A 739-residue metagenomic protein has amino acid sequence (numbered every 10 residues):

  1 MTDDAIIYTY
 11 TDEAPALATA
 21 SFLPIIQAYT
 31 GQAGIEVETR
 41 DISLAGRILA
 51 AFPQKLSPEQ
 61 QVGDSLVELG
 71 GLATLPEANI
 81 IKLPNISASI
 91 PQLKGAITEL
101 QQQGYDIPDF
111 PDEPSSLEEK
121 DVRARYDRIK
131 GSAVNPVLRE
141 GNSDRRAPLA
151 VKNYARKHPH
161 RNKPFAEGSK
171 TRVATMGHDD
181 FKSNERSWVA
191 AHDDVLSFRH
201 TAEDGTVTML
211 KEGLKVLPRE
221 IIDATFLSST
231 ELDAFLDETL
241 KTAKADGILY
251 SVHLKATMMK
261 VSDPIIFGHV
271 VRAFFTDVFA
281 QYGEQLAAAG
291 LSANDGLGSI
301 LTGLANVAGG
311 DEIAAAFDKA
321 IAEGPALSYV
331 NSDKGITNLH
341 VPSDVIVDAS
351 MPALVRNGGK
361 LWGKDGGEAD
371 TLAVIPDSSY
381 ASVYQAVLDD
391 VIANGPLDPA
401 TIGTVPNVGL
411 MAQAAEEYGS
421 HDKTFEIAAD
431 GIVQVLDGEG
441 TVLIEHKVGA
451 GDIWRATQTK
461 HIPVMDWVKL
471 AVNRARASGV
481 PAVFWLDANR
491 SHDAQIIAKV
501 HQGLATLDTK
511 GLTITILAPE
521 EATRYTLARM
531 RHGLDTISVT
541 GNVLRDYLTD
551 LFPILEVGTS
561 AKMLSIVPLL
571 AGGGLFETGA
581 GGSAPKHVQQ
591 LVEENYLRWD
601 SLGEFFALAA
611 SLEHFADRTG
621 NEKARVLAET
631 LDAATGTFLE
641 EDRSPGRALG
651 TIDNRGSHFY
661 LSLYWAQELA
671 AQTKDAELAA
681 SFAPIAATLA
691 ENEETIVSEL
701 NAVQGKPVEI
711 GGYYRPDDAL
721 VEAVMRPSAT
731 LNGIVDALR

Functional and structural regions predicted by a protein language model:
T2-G268, D277-K499, G503-T515, P519 (+5 more regions): Extended, well-ordered protein cores
W665-K674: Short, charged/polar, low-complexity loop and linker segments that flank or interrupt alpha-helical bundles
A679-A687: Short, charged, amphipathic alpha-helical segments
P684, E691-E694: Internal hydrophobic scaffold segments of catalytic domains
V697-Y714: A glycine-biased, small/acidic residue-tolerant capping/turn segment at secondary-structure junctions
P716-R739: C-terminal accessory extensions/subdomains outside the catalytic/core fold
